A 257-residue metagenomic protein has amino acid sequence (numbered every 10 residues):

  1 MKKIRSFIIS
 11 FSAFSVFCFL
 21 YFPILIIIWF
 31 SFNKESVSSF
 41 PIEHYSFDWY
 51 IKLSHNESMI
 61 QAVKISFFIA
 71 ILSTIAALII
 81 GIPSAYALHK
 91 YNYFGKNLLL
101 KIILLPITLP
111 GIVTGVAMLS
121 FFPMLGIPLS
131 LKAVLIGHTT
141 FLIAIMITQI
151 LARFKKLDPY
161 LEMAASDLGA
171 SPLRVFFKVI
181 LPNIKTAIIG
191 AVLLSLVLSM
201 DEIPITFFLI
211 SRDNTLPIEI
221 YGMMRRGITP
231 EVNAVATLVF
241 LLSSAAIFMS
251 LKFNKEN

Functional and structural regions predicted by a protein language model:
M1-S6, I71-I103, V116, S120 (+3 more regions): Transmembrane-helix boundary motif in ABC transporter permease subunits
K2-R5, E35, Y50-S58, M200-N254: Interhelical loop and adjacent transmembrane-helix boundary motif in polytopic membrane transport permeases
F11, F17-I24, G115, I147-I150 (+3 more regions): Transmembrane alpha-helices
F22-E35, I65, G115-G126, L193-L198 (+4 more regions): A structural signal for multi-pass alpha-helical bundles of membrane permease subunits that mediate small-molecule
S36-S73, R225-R226: Periplasmic/extracellular loop-to-transmembrane helix junction in inner-membrane transport proteins
S38, I42, F47, K96 (+3 more regions): Membrane-interfacial helix termini and adjacent extracytoplasmic/periplasmic loops of multi-pass transporters
I60, K64, F68-I80, S84 (+5 more regions): Hydrophobic alpha-helical transmembrane segments of multipass integral membrane proteins, especially permease/channel
V63, L88, L105, Y160-L168 (+1 more regions): Short hydrophobic faces within alpha-helices
